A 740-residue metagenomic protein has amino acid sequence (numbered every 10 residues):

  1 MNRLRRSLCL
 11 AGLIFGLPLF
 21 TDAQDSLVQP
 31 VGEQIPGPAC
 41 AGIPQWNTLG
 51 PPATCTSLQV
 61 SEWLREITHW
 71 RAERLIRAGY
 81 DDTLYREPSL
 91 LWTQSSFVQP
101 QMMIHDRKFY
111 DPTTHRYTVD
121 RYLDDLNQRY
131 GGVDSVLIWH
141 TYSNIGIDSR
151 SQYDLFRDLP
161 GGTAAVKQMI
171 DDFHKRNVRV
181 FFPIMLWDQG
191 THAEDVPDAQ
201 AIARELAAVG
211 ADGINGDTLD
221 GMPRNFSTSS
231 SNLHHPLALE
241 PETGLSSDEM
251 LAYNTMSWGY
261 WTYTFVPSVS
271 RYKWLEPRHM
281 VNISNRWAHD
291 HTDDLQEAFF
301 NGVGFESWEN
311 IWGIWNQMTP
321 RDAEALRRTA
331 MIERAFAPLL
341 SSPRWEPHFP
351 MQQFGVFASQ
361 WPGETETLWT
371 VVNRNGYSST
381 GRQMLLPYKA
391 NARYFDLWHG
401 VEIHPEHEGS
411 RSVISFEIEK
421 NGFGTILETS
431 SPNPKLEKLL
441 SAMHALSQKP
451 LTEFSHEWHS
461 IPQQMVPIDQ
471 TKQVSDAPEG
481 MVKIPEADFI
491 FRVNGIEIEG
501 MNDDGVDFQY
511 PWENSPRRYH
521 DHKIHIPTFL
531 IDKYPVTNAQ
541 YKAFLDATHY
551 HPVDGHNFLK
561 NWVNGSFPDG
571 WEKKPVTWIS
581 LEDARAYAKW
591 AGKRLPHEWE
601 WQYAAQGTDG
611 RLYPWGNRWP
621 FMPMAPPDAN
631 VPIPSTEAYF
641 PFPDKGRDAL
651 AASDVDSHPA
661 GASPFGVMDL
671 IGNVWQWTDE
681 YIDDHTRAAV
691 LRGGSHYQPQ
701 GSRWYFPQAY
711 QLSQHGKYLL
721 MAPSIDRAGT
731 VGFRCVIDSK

Functional and structural regions predicted by a protein language model:
A23-Y110, V119, I418-E419, T429-K472: Mature N-terminal, pre-catalytic/accessory segment of carbohydrate-active enzymes
T56-Q59, L64, H235-Q383, Y388: Active-site-proximal substrate-binding groove within the catalytic cores of carbohydrate-active enzymes
H115-R129, E194-E205: Short, acidic/polar
R121-T141, A208-A211: Catalytic domains of carbohydrate-active enzymes, especially glycoside hydrolases
G146-L295, F299, W312-R321: Aromatic- and carboxylate-enriched substrate-binding clefts and catalytic-loop regions of carbohydrate-active enzymes
V372-H459: C-terminal beta-sandwich/jelly-roll accessory domains of carbohydrate-active enzymes
S430-W599, Q606-R611, L719-K740: Extended beta-strand/loop cores of jelly-roll/beta-sandwich
I484, H551, H556-G716, S724-G729: Functional-site microenvironments in short loops/helix caps that host divalent-cation chemistry
